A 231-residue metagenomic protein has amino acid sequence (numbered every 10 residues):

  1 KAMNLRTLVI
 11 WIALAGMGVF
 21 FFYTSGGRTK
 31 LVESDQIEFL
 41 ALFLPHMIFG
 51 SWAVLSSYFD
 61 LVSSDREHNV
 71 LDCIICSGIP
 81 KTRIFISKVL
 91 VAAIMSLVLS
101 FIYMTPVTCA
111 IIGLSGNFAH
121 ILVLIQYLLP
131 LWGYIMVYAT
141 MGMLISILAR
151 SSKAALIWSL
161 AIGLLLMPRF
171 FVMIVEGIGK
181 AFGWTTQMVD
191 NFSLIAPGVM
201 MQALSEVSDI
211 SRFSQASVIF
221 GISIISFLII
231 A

Functional and structural regions predicted by a protein language model:
K1, D72-C76, R150: Short amphipathic alpha-helical coupling elements at transmembrane boundaries
K1-A2, R83: Cytosolic juxtamembrane amphipathic/interface segments immediately preceding and feeding into a transmembrane helix
M3-F21, V89-L97, W184-N191: Alpha-helical transmembrane segments of integral membrane proteins, especially early/N-terminal helices
N4-G27, L42-S57, W158-F171, S223-F227: Hydrophobic alpha-helical transmembrane segments of multi-pass membrane transport/permease proteins
F20-G50, I86-S87, V91-S152, W158: Secretory targeting signals
T24-I37, A161-A231: Terminal transmembrane helical anchor/hairpin motif
A53-S63, M143-S146, R150, F220-A231: Transmembrane alpha-helical segments in integral membrane proteins
L61-I94: Helix-loop-helix units of permease transmembrane domains in multi-pass membrane transporters, especially ABC
